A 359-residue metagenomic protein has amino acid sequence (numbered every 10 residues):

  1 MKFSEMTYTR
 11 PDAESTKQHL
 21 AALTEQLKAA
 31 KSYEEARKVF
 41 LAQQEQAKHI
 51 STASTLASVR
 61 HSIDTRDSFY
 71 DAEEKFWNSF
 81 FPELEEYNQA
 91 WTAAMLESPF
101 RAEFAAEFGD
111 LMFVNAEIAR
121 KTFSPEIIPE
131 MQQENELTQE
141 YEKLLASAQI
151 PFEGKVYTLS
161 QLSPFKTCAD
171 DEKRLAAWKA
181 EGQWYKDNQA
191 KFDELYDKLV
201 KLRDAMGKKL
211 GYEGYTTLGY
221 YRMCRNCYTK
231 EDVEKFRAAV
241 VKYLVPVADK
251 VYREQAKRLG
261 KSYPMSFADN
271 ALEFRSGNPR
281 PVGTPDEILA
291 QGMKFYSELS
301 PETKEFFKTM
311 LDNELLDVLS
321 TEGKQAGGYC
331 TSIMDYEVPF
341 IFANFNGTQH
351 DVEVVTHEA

Functional and structural regions predicted by a protein language model:
M1-N278: A well-structured
A146-Y157, P301-K308, S320: Proline-centered turn/helix-capping motifs that create local helix->coil transitions or kinks
Y228, V338-I341: Acidic/His metal-coordination segments adjacent to aromatic residues that form catalytic metal sites in metalloenzymes
R237-Y252, P281-K308: Zn2+-dependent metallopeptidase catalytic core
R280-P285, F340-T356: Short pre-active-site segment immediately N-terminal to the catalytic Zn-binding motif
P281, D317-V338: Catalytic zinc-binding patch centered on the HExxH motif and its immediate surroundings that defines zinc-dependent
N313-V318, F342, N346: Active-site flanking loop/helix segments enriched in acidic
